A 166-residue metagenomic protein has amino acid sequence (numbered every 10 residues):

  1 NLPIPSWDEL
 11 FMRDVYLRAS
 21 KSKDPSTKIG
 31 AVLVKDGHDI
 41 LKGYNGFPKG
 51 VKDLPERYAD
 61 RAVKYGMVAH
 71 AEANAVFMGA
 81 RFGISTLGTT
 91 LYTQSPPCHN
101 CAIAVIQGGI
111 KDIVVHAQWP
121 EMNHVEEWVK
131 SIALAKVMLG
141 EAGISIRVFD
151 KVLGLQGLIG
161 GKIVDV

Functional and structural regions predicted by a protein language model:
N1-V166: Zinc-dependent deaminase catalytic domain
